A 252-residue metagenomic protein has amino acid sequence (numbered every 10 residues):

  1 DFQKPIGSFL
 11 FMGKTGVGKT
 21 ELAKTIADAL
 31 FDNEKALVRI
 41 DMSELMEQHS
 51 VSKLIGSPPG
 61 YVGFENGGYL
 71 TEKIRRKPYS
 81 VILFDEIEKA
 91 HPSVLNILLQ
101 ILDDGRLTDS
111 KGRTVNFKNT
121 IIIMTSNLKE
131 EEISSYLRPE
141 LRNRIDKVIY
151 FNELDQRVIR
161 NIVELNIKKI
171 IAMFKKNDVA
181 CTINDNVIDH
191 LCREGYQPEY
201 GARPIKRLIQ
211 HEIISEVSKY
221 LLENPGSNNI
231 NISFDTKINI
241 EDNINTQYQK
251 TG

Functional and structural regions predicted by a protein language model:
D1-G252: AAA+ P-loop NTPase nucleotide-binding core of proteostasis motors
